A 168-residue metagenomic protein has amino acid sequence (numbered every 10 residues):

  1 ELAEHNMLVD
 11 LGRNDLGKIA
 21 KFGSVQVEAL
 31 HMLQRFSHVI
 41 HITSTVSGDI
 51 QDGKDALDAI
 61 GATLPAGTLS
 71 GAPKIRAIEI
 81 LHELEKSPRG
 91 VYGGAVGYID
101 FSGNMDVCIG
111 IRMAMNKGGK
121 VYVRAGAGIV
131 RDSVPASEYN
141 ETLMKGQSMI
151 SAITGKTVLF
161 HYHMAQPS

Functional and structural regions predicted by a protein language model:
E1-K156: Extended alpha-helical targeting/anchoring segments, especially N-terminal organellar/secretory targeting helices
K156-S168: Helix-start/capping segments and mature chain N-termini
